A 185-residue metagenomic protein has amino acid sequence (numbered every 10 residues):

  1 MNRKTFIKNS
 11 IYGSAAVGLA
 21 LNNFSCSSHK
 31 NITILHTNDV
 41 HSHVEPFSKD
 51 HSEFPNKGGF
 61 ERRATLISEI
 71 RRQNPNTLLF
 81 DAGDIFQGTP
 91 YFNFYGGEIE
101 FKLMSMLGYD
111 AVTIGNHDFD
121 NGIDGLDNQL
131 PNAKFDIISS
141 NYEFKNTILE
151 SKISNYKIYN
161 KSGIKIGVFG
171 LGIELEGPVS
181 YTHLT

Functional and structural regions predicted by a protein language model:
I7, I11-L184: Acidic, metal/ion-coordinating pockets
